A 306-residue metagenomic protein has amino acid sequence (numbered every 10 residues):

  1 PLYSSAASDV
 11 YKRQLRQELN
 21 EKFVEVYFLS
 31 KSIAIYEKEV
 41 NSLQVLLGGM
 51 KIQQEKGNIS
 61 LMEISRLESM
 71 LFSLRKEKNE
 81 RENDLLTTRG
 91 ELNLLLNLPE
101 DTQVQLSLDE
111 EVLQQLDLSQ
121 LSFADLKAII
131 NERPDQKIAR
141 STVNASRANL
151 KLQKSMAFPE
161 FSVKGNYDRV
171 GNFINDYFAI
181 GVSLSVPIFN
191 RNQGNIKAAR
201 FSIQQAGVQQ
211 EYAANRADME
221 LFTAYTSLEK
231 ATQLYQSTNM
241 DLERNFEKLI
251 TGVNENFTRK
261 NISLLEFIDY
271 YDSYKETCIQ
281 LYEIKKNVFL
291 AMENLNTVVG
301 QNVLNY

Functional and structural regions predicted by a protein language model:
P1-A7, Y11: Single conserved hydrophobic/aromatic residue that forms the stacking wall/gate of nucleotide- or nucleobase-binding
Y11, L15-A34, V45, I52 (+5 more regions): Amphipathic alpha-helical coiled-coil segments
K12-A128, A224, A231, Y274: Periplasmic alpha-helical coiled-coil/stalk elements that build and connect Gram-negative outer-membrane
S30, S155, L184-V186: Residue-level signature of outer-membrane beta-barrel architecture
Q105-S119, S162-K197, N305-Y306: Small/polar, glycine/serine/threonine/aspartate-rich low-complexity segments that form flexible
A124-F158: Acidic, glycine-rich loop-and-beta core segments that form the ion-binding/anion-interacting portion of active sites
P159, S185-P187, R244-E247: Short, proline-centered helix/strand-breaking motifs
T297-Y306: Short cytosolic juxtamembrane segments of multi-pass membrane proteins
